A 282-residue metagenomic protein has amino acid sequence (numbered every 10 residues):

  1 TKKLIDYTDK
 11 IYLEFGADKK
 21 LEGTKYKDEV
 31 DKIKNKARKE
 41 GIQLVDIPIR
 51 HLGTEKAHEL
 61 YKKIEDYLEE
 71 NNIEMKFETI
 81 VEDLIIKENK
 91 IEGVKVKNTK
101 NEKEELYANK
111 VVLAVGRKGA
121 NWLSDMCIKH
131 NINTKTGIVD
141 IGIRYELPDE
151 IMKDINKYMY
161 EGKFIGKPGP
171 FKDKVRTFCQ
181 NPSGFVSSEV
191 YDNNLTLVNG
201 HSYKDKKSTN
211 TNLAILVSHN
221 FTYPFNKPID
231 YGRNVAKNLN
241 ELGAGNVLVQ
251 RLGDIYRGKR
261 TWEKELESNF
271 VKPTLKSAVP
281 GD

Functional and structural regions predicted by a protein language model:
T1-D6, K25-D282: Residues forming the flavin
T1-K19: Conserved FAD-binding subdomain of flavin-dependent enzymes
